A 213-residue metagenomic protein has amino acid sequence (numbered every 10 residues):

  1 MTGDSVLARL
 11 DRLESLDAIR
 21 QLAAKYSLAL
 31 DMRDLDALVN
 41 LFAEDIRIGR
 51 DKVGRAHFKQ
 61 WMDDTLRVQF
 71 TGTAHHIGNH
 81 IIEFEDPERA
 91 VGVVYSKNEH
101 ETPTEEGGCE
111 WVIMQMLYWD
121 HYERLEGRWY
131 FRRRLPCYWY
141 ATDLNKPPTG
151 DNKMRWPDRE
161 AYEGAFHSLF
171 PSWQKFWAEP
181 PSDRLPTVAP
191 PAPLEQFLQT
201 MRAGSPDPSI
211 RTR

Functional and structural regions predicted by a protein language model:
M1-L16, E126-R213: Terminal "cap-and-tail" regions of soluble proteins that handle hydrophobic small molecules
M1-L28, M32, N40-L41: Short, low-complexity N-terminal intrinsically disordered segments enriched in polar/charged residues
D17, G72-T73, W111-I113: Transmembrane beta-barrel outer-membrane domains
L22-K25, L41, G78, L117-H121: Short, hydrophobic/aromatic alpha-helical segments in well-folded domains
A24-L28, V68, G108-V112: Short, charged/polar micro-motifs that form catalytic or ligand-binding hotspots
L30, F42, S96-N98, L135-Y138: Short beta-strand segments enriched in hydrophobic/aromatic residues within well-folded beta-rich domains
L35-E101: A solvent-exposed, acidic/Ser-Thr-rich amphipathic alpha-helical stretch
A90-E126, Y140-Y162: Exposed beta-sheet edge and beta->alpha loop/turn motif
